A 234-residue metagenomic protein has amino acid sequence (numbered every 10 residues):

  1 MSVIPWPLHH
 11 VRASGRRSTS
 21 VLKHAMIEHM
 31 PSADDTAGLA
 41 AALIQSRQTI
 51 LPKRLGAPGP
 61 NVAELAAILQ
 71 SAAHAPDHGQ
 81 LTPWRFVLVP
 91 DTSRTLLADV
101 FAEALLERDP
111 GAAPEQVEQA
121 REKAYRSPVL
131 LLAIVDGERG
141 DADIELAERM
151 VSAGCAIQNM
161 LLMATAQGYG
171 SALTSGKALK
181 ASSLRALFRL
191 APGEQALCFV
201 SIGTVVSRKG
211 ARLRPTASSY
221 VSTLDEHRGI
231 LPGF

Functional and structural regions predicted by a protein language model:
V11, V21-R126, P232-F234: N-terminal amphipathic, basic helical "cap/leader" segment at the start of enzyme domains
I27-T36, A42-S46, L197-F234: C-terminal helix-cap and adjacent tail motif
A72, L131, G137-A186: Small-aliphatic-rich amphipathic alpha-helix that forms the alpha element of a beta-alpha
D91-L96, A102-E103, G137-R139, S182 (+1 more regions): Short, charged/polar surface micro-motifs in flexible loops or helix N-caps
L184-L197: Short, electropositive alpha-helical surface patch
